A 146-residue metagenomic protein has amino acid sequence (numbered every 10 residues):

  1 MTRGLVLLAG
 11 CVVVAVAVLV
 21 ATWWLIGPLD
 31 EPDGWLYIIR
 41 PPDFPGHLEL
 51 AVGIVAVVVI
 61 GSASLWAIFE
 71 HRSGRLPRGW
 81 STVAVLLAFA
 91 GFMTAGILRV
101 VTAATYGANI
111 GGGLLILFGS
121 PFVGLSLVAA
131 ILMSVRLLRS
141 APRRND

Functional and structural regions predicted by a protein language model:
M1-L8, G61-L87, G96-Y106, L125-D146: Cytoplasmic membrane-interface segments at the C-terminal ends of transmembrane helices
R3-I26: N-terminal signal-anchor transmembrane alpha helix
L7-V14, V52-A56, A88-G91, G119: Hydrophobic alpha-helical transmembrane segments of polytopic
V12-V18, V58-G61, F92, F122-L127: Core hydrophobic alpha-helical transmembrane segments of single-pass membrane proteins
V14, P41-V55, V59-E70: N-terminal low-complexity, charged segments
L19-V20, E31, S62, L76: Acidic, low-complexity intrinsically disordered regions
V20-V55, A95-P121: Membrane interfacial helix motifs at helix-loop boundaries and amphipathic/re-entrant anchors
P41-I54, F92, G119-D146: Alpha-helical transmembrane segments and their immediate interhelical/interface regions in integral membrane proteins
